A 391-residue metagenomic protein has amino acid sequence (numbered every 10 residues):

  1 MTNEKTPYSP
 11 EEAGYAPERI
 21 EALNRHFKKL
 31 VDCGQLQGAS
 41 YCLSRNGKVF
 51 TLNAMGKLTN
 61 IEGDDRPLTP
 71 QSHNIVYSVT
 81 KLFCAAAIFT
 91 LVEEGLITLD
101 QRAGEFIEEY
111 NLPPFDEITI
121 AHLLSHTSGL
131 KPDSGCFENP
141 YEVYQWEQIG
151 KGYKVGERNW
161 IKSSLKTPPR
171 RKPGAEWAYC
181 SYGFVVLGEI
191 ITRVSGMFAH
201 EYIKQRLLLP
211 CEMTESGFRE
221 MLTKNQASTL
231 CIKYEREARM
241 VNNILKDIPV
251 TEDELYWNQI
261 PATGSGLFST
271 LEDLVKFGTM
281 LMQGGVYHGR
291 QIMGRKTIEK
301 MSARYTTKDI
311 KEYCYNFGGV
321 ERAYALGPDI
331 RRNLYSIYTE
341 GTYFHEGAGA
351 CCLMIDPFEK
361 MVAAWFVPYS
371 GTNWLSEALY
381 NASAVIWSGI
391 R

Functional and structural regions predicted by a protein language model:
T2-E12, Y144: Short, contiguous pre-domain boundary segments
Y8-N74, E252, W387-S388: Short, conserved catalytic-motif segment at the N-terminal edge
E11, K29-C42, E62-H122, R171-Y182 (+1 more regions): Short active-site loop at a secondary-structure junction that contains or immediately precedes the catalytic residue(s)
A16, K81, T270: Short, conserved phosphate/pyrophosphate- and ester-handling motifs at nucleotide-, phospho-/glycolipid
F50-T51, L353-M354, K360-Y369: Short, well-ordered beta-strand elements
P114-I337: Short, surface-exposed loop or secondary-structure junction motifs that flank catalytic or metal-binding residues
G327, E340-G341, E346-I355: Short glycine-rich, acidic/polar surface loops and turns
S370-R391: Generic C-terminus detector
